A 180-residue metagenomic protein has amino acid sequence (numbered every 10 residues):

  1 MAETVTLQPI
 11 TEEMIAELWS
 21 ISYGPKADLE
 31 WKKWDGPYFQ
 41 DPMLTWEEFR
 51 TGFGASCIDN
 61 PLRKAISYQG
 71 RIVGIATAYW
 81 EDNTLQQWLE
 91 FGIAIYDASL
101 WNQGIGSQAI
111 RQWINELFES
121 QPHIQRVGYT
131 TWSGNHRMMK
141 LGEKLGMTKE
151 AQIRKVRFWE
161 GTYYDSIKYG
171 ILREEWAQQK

Functional and structural regions predicted by a protein language model:
M1-I21, P25-A27, R63, S67-K180: Acyl-donor (CoA/ACP) binding surface of acyl/acetyltransferases
S22, R50-F53: Hydrophobic residues within well-ordered, non-membrane alpha-helices that form the packing/core of soluble catalytic
D28-T51: Conserved GNAT-fold acetyl-CoA-binding loop/helix
G54-I58, M147: Short loop/turn motifs at secondary-structure junctions and domain boundaries
